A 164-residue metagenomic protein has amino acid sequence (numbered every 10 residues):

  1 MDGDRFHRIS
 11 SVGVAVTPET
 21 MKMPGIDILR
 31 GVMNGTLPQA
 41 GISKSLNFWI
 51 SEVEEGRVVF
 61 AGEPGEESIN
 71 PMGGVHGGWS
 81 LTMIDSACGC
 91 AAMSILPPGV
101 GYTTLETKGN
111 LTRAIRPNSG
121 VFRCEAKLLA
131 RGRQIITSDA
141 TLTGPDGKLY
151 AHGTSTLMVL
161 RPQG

Functional and structural regions predicted by a protein language model:
M1-G164: Terminal targeting signals and extreme-terminal segments of soluble enzymes
